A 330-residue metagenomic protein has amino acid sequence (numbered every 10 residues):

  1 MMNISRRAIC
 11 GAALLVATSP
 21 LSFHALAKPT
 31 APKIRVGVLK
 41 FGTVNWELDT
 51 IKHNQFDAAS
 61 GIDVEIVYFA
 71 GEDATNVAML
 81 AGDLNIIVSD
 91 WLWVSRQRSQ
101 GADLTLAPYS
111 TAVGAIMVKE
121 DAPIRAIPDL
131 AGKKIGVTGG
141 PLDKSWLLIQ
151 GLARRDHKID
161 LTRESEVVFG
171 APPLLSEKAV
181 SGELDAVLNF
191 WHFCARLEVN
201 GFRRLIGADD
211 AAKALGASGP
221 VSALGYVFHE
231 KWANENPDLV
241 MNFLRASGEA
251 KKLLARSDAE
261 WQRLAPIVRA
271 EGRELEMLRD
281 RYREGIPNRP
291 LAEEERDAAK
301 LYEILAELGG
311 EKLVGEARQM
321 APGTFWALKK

Functional and structural regions predicted by a protein language model:
M2-A8: Bacterial N-terminal signal peptides that target proteins for export
A8-L26: N-terminal export signals
K28-D160, E166-F169, S181, D185-W191: Short, glycine-/small- and polar/acidic-enriched structural segments that line small-molecule recognition paths
Q55, A59, D210-G219, I286-E294: Short, solvent-exposed loop/beta-turn-alpha elements that line the ligand-binding surface or hinge of extracytoplasmic
Q55, D83, V88, R98 (+7 more regions): Sec/Tat-exported extracytoplasmic proteins
W91-L92, P173-P266: Pocket-lining segment of extracytoplasmic ligand-binding domains
A233-G309: Secondary-structure end/capping motifs
A299-K330: Conserved C-terminal helix/tail region of periplasmic/extracytoplasmic solute-binding proteins
